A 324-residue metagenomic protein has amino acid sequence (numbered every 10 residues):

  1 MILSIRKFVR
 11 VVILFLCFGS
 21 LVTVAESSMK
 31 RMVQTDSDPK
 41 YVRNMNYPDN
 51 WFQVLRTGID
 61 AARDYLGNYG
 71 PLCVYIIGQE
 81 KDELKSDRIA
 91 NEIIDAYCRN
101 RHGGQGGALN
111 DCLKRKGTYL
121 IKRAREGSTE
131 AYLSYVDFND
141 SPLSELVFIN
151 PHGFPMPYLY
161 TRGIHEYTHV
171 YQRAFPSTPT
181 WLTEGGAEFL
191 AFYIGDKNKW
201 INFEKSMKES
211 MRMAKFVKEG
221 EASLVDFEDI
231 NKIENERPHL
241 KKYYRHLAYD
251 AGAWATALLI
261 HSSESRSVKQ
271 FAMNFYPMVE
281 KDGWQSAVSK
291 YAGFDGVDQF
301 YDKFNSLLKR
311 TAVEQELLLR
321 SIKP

Functional and structural regions predicted by a protein language model:
I2-V12: Bacterial N-terminal signal peptides that target proteins for export
V11-S20: Bacterial N-terminal signal peptides
S20-S28: Bacterial Sec-dependent signal peptides at the C-terminal "C-region" and cleavage site
Q34-V170, A174-F175, W284: Juxtacatalytic substrate-recognition/specificity segment
N50-V54, L247-A251, S267: Soluble or luminal CAZymes and related metallo-dependent hydrolases
V54, S144-F148, E209, S267-F275: Extended, well-ordered alpha-helical scaffold segments
T161, A253, A257: Membrane-embedded glycan transfer/ligation machinery that uses polyprenyl lipid-linked sugar donors/oligosaccharides
P176-G252, S262, Q270-P324: Acidic/His/Gly-enriched intrinsically disordered linker/tail segments that often contain short helix/coil "MoRF-like"
